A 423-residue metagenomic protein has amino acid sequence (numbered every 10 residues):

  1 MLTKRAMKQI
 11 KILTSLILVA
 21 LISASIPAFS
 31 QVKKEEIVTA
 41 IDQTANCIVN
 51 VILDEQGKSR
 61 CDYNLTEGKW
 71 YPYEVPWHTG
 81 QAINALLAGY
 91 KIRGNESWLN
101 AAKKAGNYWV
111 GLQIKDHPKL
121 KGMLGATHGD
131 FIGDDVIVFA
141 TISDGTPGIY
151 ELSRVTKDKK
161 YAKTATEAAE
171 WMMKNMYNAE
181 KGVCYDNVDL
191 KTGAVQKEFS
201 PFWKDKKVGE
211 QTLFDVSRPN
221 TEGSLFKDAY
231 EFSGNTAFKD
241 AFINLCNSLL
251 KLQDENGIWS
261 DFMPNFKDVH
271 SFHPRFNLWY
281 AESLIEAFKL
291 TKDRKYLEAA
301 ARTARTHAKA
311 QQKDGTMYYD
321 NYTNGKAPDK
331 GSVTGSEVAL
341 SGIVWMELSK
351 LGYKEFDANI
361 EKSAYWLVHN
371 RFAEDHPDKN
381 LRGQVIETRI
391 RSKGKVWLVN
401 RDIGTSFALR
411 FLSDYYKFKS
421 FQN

Functional and structural regions predicted by a protein language model:
M1-A6, S25, G257: Disordered, low-complexity tails and leader-like regions
L2-L16: Bacterial N-terminal signal peptides that target proteins for export
T14-S25: Bacterial N-terminal signal peptides
F29-N423: Glycan-recognition and catalytic cores of secretory/periplasmic carbohydrate-active enzymes
